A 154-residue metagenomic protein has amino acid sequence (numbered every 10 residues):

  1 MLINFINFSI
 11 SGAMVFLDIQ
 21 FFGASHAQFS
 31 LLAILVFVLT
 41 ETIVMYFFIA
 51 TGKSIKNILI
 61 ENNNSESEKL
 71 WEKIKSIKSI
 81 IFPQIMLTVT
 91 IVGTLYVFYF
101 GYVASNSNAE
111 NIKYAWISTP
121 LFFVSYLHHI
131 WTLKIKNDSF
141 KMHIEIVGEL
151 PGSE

Functional and structural regions predicted by a protein language model:
M1-F5, A27-L31, S79-L87: Alpha-helical transmembrane segments and their helix-start/interface "positive-inside/aromatic belt" motifs in integral
M1-L17, E145-S153: Alpha-helical transmembrane segments of integral membrane proteins, especially early/N-terminal helices
F5-S9, A24-K53, F123-T132: Hydrophobic alpha-helical membrane-embedded segments
I6-L17, Q84-A109: Alpha-helical transmembrane segments and their membrane-interface junctions in multi-pass membrane proteins
V15-F37, N108-F122: Aromatic/pi-system hotspot detector in well-structured domains
A50, S54-I58, K136-H143: Membrane-spanning helices that line or support transport/gating and their immediate boundary helices in channels
I58-Q84, I146-E154: Short membrane-interface loop/juxtamembrane segments of multi-pass integral membrane proteins
N106-L150: Alpha-helical transmembrane segments and their immediate juxtamembrane interface regions
